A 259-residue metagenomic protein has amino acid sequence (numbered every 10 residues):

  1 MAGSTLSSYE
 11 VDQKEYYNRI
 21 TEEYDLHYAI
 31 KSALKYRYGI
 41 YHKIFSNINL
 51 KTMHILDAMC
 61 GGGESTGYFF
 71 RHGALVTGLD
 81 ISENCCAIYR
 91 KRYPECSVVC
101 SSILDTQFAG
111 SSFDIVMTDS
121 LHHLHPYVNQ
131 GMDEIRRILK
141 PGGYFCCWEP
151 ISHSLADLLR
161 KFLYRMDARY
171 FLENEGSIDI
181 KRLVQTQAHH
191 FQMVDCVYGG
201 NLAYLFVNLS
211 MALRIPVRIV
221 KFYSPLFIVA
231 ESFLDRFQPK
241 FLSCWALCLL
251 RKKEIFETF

Functional and structural regions predicted by a protein language model:
M1-L50, Y68: Conserved class I S-adenosyl-L-methionine
T52-G61: Conserved class I S-adenosyl-L-methionine
G62-D105: Class I SAM-dependent methyltransferase SAM/SAH-binding core
L104-V116: A short acidic, Gly/Pro-enriched loop at the edge of an enzyme's catalytic core that lines a small-molecule cofactor
N129-P141: A short glycine-rich, Lys/Arg-flanked "PGG" loop and its adjoining helix->strand segment in the class I
C146-R169: Conserved class I S-adenosyl-L-methionine
R160-Y164, D195-F259: A C-terminal cap/extension of S-adenosyl-L-methionine-dependent methyltransferases that defines the acceptor-substrate
N174-F191: Short alpha-helix
